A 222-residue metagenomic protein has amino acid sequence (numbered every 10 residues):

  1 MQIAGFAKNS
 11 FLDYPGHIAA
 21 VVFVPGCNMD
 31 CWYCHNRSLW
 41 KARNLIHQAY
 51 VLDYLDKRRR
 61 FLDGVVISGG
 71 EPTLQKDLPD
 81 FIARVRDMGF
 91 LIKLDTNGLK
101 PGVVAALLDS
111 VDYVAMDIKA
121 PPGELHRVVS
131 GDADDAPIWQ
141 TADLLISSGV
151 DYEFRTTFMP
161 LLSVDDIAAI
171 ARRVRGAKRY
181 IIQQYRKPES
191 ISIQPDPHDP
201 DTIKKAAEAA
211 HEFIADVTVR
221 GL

Functional and structural regions predicted by a protein language model:
M1-I3: Extreme N-terminal starter segment of soluble prokaryotic enzymes
F6, Q183-Y185, V219-L222: Conserved beta-strand termini and adjacent loop/short-helix elements that scaffold enzyme active sites in alpha/beta
F6, Y14-I46: Canonical Radical SAM [4Fe-4S] cluster-binding loop centered on the CxxxCxxC motif and its immediate flanking residues
A7-S10, Y54: Short secondary-structure capping/turn segments at boundaries of alpha-helices and beta-strands
S38-A42, G64-E71: Glycine-rich phosphate-binding "P-loop"
N44-Y54: Glycine-rich, highly charged phosphate/nucleotide-binding loops
L52-G64, T73-P200, A206: Conserved AdoMet/S-adenosylmethionine-binding subsite of the radical SAM
T202-L222: Charged phosphate-binding loop/patch that engages nucleotide di/tri-phosphates or the phosphate backbone of nucleic
